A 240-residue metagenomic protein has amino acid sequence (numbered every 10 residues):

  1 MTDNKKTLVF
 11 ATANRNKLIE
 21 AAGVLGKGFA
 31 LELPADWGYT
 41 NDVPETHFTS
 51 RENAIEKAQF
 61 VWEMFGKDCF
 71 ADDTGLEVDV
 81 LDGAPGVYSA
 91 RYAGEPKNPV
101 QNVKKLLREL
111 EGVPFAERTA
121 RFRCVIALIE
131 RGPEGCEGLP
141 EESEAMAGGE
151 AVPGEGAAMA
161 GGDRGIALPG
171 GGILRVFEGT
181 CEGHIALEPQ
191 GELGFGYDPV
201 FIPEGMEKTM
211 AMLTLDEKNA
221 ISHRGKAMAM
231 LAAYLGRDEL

Functional and structural regions predicted by a protein language model:
T2-V9, N16-L240: Anionic-ligand binding patches
